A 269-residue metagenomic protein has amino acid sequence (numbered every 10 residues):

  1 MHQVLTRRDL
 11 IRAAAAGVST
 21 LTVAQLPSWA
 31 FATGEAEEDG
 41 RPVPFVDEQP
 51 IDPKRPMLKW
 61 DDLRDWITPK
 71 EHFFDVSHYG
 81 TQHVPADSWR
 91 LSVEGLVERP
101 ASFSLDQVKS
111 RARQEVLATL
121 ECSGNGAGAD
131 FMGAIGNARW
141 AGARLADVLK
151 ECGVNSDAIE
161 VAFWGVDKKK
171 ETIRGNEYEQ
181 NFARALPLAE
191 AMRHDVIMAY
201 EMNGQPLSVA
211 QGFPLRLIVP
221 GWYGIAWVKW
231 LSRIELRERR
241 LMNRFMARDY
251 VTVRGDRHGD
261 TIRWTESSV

Functional and structural regions predicted by a protein language model:
M1-V18: N-terminal secretory signal peptides and thylakoid transit peptides that target proteins across membranes
Q3, T22, P42-F45: Detector for intrinsically disordered, low-structure N-terminal pre-sequences
R12-A13, S28-A30: N-terminal cationic amphipathic segment used for targeting or macromolecule association
T20-L21, N155: Generic macromolecular interface patches on structured domains
L21-W29: Short hydrophobic alpha-helical membrane-anchoring segments
W29-V269: Structured, non-membrane catalytic/scaffold regions adjacent to prosthetic-group chemistry
